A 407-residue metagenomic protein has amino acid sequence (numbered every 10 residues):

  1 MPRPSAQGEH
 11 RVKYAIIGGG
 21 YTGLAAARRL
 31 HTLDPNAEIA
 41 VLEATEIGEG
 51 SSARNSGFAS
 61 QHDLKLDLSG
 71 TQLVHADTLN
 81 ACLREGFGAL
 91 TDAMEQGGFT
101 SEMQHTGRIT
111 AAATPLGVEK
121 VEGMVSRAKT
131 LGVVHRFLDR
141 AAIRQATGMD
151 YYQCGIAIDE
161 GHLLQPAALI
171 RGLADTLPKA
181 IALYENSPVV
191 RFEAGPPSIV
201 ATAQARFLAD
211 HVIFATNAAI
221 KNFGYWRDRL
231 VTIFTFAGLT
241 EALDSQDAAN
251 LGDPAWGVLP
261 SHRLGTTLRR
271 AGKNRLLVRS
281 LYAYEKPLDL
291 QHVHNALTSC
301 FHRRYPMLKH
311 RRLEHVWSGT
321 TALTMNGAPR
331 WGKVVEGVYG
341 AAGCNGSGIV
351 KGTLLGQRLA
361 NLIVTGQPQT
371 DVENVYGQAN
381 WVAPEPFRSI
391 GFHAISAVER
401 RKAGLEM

Functional and structural regions predicted by a protein language model:
M1-Y14, T32-L33, A37-E38: Extreme N-terminal leader/targeting segments of oxidoreductases
G18-L24, A44: Glycine-rich Rossmann-fold phosphate-binding loop(s) that bind the pyrophosphate of adenine dinucleotide cofactors
H31-R54: Glycine-rich FAD pyrophosphate-binding loop
G50, R54-C82: Glycine-rich active-site loop/strand segments that organize a redox cofactor
G57-F58, Q96-Q104, V189, R206-S245 (+1 more regions): Active-site substrate-recognition segment that forms the wall of the catalytic cavity or substrate channel
K65-S69, T91-A168: Flavin (FAD/FMN) cofactor-binding and adjacent substrate-gating region of FAD-dependent oxidoreductase domains
E119, S126-R127, D150-D210: Helical element adjacent to the flavin cofactor pocket in flavoenzyme catalytic cores
K286-L290, H294-N295, S299-G404: C-terminal catalytic lobe of FAD-dependent flavoproteins
